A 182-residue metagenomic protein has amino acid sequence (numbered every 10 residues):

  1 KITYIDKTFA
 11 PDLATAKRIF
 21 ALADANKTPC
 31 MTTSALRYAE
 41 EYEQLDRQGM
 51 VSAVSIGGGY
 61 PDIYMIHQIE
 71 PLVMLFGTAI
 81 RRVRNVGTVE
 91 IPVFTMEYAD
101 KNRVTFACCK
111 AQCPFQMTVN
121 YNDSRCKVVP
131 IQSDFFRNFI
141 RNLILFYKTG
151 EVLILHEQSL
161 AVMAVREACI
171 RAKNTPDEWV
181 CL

Functional and structural regions predicted by a protein language model:
K1-S34: Beta-strand-loop-alpha-helix segment that lines the small-molecule cofactor/substrate pocket of alpha/beta enzymes
A14-A16, E41-Y42, I63-H67, F115-Q116: Short, charged, surface-exposed secondary-structure boundary motifs
A16, Q68-I69, F136, I140 (+1 more regions): A general structural signal for well-ordered alpha-helical segments in protein cores
A25, F146-L182: C-terminal helix-rich "cap/oligomerization" subdomain common to oxidoreductases
E40-V51: Rossmann-like NAD(P)H-binding beta-loop-alpha module
L45, N142-L143, C169: Generic hydrophobic alpha-helical segments
V51-P114, E157-A164: Rossmann-like dinucleotide-binding domain that binds NAD(P)(H)
Q112-E151: Interdomain hinge/lid region at the active-site interface of Rossmann-like NAD(P)-dependent oxidoreductases
